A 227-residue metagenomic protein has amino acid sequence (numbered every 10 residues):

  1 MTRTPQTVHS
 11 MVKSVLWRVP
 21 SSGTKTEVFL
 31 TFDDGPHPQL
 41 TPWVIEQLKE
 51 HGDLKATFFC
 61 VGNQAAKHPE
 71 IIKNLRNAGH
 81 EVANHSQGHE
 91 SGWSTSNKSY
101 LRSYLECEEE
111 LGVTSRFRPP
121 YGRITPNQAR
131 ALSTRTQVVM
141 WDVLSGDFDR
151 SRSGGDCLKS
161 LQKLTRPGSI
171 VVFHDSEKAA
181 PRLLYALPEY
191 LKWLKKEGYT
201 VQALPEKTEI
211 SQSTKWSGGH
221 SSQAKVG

Functional and structural regions predicted by a protein language model:
T2-T95, S99, E106, V113-T114: Active-site beta->alpha N-cap acidic-glycine motif
S10-G23, E50-G52, A66, P181-G227: C-terminal domain-boundary segment and adjacent tail
F32-D34, F58-G62, N84-S86, P119-Y121 (+3 more regions): A cross-domain feature marking catalytic cores of carbohydrate-active enzymes and several ubiquitous metabolic/repair
T41-P42, H68-P69, N97, S151-G154 (+1 more regions): Conserved strand-to-helix beginnings and helix N-cap segments that scaffold or border functional pockets
I45, P69-K73, L101-E108, A129 (+2 more regions): Generic structural signal for well-ordered alpha-helices, preferentially at hydrophobic/aromatic core positions
Q47-E50, N74, A131, K163 (+1 more regions): Alpha-helical scaffold elements within enzyme catalytic domains, especially in hydrolases
G52-L54, N77-V82, S133-W141, P167: Glycine-enriched alpha-helix->loop->beta-strand junction motifs that scaffold or abut catalytic
R123-L164, G198-I210: His/Asp/Glu-enriched short active-site or ligand-binding loop at hydrolase and phosphoryl-transfer sites
